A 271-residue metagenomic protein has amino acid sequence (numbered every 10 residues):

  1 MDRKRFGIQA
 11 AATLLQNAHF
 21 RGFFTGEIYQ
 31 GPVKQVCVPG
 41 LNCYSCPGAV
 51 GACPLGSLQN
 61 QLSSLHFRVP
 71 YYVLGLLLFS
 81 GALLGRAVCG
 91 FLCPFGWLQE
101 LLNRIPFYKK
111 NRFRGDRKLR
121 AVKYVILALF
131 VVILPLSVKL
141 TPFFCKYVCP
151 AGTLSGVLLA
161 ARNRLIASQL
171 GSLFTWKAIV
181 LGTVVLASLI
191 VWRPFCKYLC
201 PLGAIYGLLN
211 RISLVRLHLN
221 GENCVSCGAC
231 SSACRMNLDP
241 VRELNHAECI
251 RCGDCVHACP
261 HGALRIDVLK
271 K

Functional and structural regions predicted by a protein language model:
M1-V241, A247-K271: Non-ligating segments of multi-cofactor redox enzymes
